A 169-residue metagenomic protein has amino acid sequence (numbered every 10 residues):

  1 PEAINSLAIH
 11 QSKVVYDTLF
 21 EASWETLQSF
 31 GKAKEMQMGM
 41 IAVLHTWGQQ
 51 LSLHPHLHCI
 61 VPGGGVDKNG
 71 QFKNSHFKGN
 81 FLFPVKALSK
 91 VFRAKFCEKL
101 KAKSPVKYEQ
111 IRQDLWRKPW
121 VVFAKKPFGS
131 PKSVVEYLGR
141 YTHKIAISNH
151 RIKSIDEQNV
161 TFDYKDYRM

Functional and structural regions predicted by a protein language model:
P1-M169: Beta->alpha loop/short-helix hinge microenvironment recognizer with preference for catalytic Tyr/His contexts
